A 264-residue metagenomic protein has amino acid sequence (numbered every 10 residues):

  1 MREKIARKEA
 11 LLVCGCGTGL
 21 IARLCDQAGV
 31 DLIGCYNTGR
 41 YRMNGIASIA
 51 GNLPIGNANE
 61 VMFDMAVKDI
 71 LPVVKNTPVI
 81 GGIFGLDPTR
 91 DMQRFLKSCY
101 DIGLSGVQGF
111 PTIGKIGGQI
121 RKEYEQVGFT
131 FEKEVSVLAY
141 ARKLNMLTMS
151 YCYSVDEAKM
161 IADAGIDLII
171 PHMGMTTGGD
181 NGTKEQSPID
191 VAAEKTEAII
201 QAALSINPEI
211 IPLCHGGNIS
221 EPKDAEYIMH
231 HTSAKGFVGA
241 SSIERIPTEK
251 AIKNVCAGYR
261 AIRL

Functional and structural regions predicted by a protein language model:
M1-G15, R23-Q27, V67-N76, L264: N-terminal amphipathic alpha-helix/helix-capping segment at the start of soluble metabolic enzymes
L12-C16, I33-C35, V79-I83, V107-G109 (+4 more regions): Hydrophobic faces of well-ordered beta-strands that scaffold small-molecule active sites in alpha/beta enzyme cores
G17-G19, T38, G82-L86, T112-G114 (+5 more regions): Active-site beta-loop-alpha junctions enriched in small/polar residues
T18-A28, T89-S98, S154-G165, G217-A234: Catalytic cores of alpha/beta
I21, A28, L32, I49-F131: Active-site beta->alpha loop and helix N-cap motifs at the rims of alpha/beta catalytic domains
L32-N44, D101-G117, L168-T183, H231-V255: Glycine-rich phosphate-binding active-site loops on the catalytic face of alpha/beta enzymes
I46-G81, E123-Y153, K184-P212, H231-T232 (+1 more regions): Alpha-helix-loop-beta-strand connector modules within alpha/beta enzyme cores
T112-S136, D156-Q186: Histidine/lysine/aspartate-rich catalytic loop segments that bind and position anionic ligands
